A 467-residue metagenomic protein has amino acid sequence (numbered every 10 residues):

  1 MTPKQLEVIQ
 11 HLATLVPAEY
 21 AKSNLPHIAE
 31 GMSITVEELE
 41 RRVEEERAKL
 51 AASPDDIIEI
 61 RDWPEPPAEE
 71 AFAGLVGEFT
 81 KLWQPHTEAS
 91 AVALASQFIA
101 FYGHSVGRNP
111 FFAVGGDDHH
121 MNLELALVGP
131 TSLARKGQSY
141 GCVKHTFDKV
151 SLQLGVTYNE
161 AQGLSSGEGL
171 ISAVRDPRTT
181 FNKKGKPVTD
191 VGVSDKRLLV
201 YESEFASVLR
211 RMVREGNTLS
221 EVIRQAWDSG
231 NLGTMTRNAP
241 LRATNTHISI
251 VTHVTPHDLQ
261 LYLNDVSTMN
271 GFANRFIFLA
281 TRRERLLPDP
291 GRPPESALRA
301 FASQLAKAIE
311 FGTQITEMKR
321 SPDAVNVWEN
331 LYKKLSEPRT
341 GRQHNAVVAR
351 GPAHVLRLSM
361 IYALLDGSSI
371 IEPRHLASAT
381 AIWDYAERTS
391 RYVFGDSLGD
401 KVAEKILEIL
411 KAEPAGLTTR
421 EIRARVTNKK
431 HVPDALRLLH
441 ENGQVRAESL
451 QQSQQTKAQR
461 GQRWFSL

Functional and structural regions predicted by a protein language model:
M1-H27: Eukaryotic low-complexity, mixed-charge intrinsically disordered interaction/regulatory segments enriched in acidic
N24-L467: Phosphate-handling catalytic cores of nucleic-acid transaction enzymes
